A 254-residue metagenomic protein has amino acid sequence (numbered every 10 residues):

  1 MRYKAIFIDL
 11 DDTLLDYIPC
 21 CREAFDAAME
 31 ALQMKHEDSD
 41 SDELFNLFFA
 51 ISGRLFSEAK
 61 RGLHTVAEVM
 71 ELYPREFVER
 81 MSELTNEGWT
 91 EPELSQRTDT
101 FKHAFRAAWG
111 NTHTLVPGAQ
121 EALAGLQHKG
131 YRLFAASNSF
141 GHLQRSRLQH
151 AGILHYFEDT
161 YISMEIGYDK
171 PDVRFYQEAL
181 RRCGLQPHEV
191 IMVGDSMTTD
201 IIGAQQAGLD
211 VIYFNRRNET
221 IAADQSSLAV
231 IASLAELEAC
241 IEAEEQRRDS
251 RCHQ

Functional and structural regions predicted by a protein language model:
M1-I6, I18-P19, Q120, A124-Q127 (+1 more regions): Asp-based, Mg2+/Mn2+-dependent phosphohydrolase catalytic module
M1-I8, T13-L47: Active-site neighborhood of HAD-like aspartate-dependent phosphohydrolases
L15-P19, G110, T114, H188: Residues in soluble alpha-helical coiled-coils and helical-bundle/repeat scaffolds
C21-M29, F48-S52, P74, V78 (+2 more regions): Hydrophobic alpha-helical core bundles mediating ligand binding, dimerization, or RNAP-core interactions
E23, A27, L47, Y73-E76 (+4 more regions): Alpha-helical elements of Rossmann-like donor-binding domains used by nucleotide-donor carbohydrate transfer enzymes
M34-E37, E83, I153, G184-L185: Helix N-cap/coil-helix junction residues
A50-H103: A metal-dependent, Asp-based hydrolase signature
A67-E71, G88-W89, H103-F134: Short, acidic loop-to-helix structural element flanking the phosphoryl-transfer center in phosphate-processing enzymes
